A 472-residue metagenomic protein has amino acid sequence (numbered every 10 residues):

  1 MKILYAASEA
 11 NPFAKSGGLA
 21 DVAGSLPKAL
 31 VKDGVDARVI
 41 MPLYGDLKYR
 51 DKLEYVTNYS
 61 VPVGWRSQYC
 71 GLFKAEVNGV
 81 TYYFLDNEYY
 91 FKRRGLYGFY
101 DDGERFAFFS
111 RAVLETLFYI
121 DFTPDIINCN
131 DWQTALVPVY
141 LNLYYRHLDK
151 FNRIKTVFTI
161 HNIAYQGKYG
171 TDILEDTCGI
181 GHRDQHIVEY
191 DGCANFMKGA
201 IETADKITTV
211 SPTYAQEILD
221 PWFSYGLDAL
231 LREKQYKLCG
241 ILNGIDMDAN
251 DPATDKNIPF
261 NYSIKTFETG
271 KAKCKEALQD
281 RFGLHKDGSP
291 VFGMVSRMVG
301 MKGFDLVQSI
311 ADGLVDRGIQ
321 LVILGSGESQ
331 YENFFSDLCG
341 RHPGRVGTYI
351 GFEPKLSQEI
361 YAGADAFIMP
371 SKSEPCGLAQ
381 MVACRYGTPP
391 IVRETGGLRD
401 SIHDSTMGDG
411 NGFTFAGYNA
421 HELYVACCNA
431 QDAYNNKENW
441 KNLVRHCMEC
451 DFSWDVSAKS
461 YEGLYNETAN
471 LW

Functional and structural regions predicted by a protein language model:
M1-W472: Catalytic cores of nucleotide-sugar-dependent glycosyltransferases that transfer UDP/GDP/TDP-activated
